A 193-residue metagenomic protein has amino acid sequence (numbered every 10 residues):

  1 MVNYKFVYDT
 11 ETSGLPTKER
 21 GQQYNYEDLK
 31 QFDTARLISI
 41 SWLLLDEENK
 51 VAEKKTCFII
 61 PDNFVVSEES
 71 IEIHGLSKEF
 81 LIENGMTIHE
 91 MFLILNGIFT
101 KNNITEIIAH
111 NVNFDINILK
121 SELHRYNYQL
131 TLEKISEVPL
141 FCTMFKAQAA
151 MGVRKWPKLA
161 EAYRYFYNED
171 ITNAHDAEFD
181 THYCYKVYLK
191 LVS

Functional and structural regions predicted by a protein language model:
V2-Y4, K18, D33-K78, G97-S193: Metal-dependent phosphoesterase core characteristic of DEDDh/y 3'-5' exonuclease domains
T10-E19, D28: Short acidic, Gly/Ser-rich segments with clustered Asp/Glu that frequently serve as metal-coordination loops in enzyme
N25-F32: Surface-exposed strand-loop-strand hairpins of Gram-negative outer-membrane beta-barrel proteins
E83-T105: Short, acidic loop-to-helix structural element flanking the phosphoryl-transfer center in phosphate-processing enzymes
